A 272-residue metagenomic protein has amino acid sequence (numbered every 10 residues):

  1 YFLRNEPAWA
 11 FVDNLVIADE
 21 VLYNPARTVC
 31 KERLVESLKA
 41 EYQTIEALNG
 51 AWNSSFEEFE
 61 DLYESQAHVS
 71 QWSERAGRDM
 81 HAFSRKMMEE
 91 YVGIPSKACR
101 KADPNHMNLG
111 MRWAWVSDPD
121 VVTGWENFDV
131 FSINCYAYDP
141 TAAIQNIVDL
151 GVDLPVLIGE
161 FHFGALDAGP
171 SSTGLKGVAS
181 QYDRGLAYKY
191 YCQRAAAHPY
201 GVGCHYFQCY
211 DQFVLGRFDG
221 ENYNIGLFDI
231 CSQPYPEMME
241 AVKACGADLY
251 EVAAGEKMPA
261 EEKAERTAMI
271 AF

Functional and structural regions predicted by a protein language model:
Y1, P155-V156, C204: Hydrophobic beta-strand segments of well-ordered beta-sheets in folded domains
Y1-V121: Polysaccharide-binding and catalytic clefts of secreted carbohydrate-active enzymes
R4-E6, F161, L166, K176-F228 (+1 more regions): Substrate-binding cleft of secreted/luminal carbohydrate-active enzymes
A10, L48-G50, I133, Y138 (+2 more regions): General alpha-helical segment detector with a strong preference for membrane-spanning helices and helix-boundary regions
F11-I17, A143, A168-G169, G216-R217: Short, solvent-exposed loop/turn and secondary-structure capping segments
I17-R33, F207-F272: Aromatic-rich peripheral "rim/lid" segments of glycoside hydrolase catalytic domains that contact and position glycan
A82-G174, K189-Q193: Glycoside hydrolase catalytic-domain groove-lining segments
G151, I158, H162-Y190, A254-F272: N-proximal accessory regions
